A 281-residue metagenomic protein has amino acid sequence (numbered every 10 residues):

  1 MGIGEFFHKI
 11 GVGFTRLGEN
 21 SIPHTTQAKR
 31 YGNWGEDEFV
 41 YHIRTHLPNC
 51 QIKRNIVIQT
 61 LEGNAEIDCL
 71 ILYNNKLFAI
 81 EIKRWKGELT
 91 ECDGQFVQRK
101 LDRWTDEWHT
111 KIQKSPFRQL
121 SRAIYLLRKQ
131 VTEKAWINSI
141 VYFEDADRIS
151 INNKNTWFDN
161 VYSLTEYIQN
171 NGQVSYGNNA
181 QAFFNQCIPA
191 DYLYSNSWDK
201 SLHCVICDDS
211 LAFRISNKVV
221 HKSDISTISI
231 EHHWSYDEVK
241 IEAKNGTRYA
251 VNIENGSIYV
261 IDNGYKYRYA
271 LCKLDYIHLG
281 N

Functional and structural regions predicted by a protein language model:
M1-A65, Y73-L77, E88-E91, Q98-N281: Surface-exposed interaction regions that form or flank ligand-binding interfaces
D68: Cell-envelope/extracellular polymer assembly enzymes that use nucleotide-activated donors
I80: Conserved beta3 VAIK motif of the Hanks protein kinase fold
K83-K86: A short beta-strand motif that forms part of the nucleic acid-binding face of small beta-barrel RNA-binding folds
